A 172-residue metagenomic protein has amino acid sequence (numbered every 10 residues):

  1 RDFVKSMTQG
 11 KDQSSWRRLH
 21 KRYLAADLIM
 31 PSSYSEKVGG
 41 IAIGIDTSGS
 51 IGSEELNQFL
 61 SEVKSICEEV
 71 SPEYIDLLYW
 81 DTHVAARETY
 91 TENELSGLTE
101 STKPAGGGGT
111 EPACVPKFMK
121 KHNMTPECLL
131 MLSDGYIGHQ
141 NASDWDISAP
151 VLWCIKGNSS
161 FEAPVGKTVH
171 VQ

Functional and structural regions predicted by a protein language model:
R1, L56-Q58, A142-S148: Composition- and surface-driven signal marking solvent-exposed, interaction-prone regions in large proteins
R1-A42, I51-E54: Acidic, polar low-complexity linker/tail segments
R1-K5, T99-T102, A113-P116: Generic detector of well-ordered alpha-helical segments enriched in charged/polar residues, highlighting helical
S35-E92, C114-S133, I137, W153-N158: Von Willebrand factor
T47-E54, T99-G109: Short, contiguous acidic/charged loop-to-helix segments that flank catalytic cores in large enzymes
L77-S101, Q140-S143, E162-K167: Short beta-strand-loop
K103-E111, K121, S143: Short amphipathic alpha-helical interaction segments
Y136-Q172: VWA/integrin I-like adhesion module and closely mimicked acidic/polar interface patches used
